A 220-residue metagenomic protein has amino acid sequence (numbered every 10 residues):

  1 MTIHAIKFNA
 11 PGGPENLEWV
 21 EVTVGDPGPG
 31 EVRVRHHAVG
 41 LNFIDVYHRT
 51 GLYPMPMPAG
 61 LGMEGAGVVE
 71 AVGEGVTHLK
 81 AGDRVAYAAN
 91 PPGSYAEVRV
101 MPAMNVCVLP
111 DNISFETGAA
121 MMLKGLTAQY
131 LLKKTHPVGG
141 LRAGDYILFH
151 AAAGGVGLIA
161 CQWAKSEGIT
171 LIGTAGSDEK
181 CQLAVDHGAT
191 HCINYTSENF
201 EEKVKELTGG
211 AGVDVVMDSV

Functional and structural regions predicted by a protein language model:
T2-H4: Extreme N-terminal starter segment of soluble prokaryotic enzymes
T23-G40, T50-G93: Glycine-rich beta-strand-centered segment in the early N-terminal region that forms part of a ligand/cofactor-binding
Y47, Y87-A151, W163: NAD(P)H dinucleotide-binding glycine-rich loop of Rossmann-like/cofactor-binding domains, especially the beta1-alpha1
G82, A96, G144, A189 (+1 more regions): Local beta-strand N-terminus motif with an aromatic residue
V156: Hydrophobic/small residue at the entry helix of a nucleotide-binding pocket
K165-V220: Adenosine-nucleotide cofactor-binding segment
